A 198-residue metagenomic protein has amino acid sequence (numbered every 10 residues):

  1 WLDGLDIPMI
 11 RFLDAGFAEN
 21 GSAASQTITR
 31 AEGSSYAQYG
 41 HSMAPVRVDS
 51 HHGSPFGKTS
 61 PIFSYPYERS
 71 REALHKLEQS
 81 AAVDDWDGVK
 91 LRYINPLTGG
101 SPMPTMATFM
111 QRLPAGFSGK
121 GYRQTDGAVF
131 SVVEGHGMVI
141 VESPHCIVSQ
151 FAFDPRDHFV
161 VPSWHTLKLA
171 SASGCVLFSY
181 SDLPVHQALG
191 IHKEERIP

Functional and structural regions predicted by a protein language model:
W1-A15: Glycine- and acidic-residue-rich phosphate-binding/metal-coordinating active-site segment common to enzymes that handle
W1-G4, F151-D182: Conserved metal-binding segment of the jelly-roll/cupin
G4, F109-R112, G121, A128 (+4 more regions): A structural feature that tracks compact, well-ordered secondary-structure segments with a strong bias toward
M9, Q111, L183-Q187, K193-R196: Non-heme Fe(II)/2-oxoglutarate
L13-A15, Q124, S171-A172, L189-I191: Short conserved micro-motifs at the rims of enzyme active sites and ligand-binding pockets
E19-N20, Q26-T105, F109, P198: A short, N-terminal "cap"/entry segment at the start of jelly-roll beta-barrel domains of the cupin/DSBH fold
T98-A107, P114-V129: A short beta-loop-beta micro-motif enriched in histidine and acidic residues
Y122-P155, I191: A short beta-strand-loop-beta hairpin characteristic of the jelly-roll/cupin
